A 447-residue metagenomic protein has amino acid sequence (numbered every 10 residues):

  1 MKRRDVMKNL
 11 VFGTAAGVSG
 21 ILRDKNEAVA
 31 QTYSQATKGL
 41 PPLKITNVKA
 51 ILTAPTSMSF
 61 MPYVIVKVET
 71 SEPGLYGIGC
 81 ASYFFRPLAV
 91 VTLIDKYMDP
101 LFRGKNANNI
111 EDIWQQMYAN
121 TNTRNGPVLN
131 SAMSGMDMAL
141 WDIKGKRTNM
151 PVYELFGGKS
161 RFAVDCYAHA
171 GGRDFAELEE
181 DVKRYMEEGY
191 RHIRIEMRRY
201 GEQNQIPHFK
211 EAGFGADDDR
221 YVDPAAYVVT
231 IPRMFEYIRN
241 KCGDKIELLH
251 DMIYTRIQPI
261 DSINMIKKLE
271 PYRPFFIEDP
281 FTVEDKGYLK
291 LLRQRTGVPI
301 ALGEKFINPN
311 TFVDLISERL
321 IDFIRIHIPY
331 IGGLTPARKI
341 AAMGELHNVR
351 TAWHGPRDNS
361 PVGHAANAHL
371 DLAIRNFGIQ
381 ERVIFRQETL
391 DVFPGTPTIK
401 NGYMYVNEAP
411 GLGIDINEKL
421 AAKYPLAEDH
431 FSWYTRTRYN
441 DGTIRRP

Functional and structural regions predicted by a protein language model:
R3-A28: N-terminal export signals
G20-S59: C-terminal segment of N-terminal export signals and the immediately downstream linker at the start of the mature
P42, S71, L75-T148, R445: Metal- or metallocofactor-binding catalytic centers and their adjacent structured scaffolds across diverse enzyme
I45, G74, M136, N149 (+6 more regions): Conserved, mostly hydrophobic/aromatic
V64-E72, P397: Short beta-strand elements
K96, D112, K267, R273-F276 (+2 more regions): Shared catalytic-loop signature of beta/alpha-barrel
A163-K290: Metal-dependent enolase-superfamily TIM-barrel catalytic cores that perform enediolate-based chemistry
L412-P447: Extended hydrophobic packing segments that form well-structured cores
